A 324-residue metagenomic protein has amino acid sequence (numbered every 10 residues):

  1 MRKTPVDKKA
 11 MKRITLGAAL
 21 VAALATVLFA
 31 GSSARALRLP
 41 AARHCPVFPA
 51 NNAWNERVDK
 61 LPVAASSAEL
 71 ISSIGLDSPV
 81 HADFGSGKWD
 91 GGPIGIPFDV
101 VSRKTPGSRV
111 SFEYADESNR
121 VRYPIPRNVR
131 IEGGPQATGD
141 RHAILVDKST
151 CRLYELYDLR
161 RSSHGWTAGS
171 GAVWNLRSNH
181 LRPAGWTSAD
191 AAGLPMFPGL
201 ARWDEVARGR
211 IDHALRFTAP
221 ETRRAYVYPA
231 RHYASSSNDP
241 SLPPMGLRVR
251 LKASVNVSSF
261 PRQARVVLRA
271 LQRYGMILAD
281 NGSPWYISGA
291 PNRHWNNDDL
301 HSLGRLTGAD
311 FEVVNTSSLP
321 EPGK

Functional and structural regions predicted by a protein language model:
T4-A19: Bacterial N-terminal signal peptides that target proteins for export
A18-V27: Bacterial N-terminal signal peptides
R35-K324: Short, surface-exposed polybasic-aromatic patches that bind anionic ligands, especially phosphate groups
